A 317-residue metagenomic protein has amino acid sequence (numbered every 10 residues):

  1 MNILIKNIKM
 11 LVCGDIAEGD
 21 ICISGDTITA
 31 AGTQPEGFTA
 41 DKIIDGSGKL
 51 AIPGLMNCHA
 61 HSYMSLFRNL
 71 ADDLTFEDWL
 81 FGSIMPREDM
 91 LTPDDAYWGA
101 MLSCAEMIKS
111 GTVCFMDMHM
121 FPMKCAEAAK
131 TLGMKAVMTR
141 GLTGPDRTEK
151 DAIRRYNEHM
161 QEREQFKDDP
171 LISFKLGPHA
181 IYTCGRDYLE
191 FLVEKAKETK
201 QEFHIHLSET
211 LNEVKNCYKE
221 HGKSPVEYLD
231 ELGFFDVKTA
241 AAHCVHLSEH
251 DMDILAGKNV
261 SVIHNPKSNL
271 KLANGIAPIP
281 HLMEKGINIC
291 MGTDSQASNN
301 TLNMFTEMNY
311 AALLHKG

Functional and structural regions predicted by a protein language model:
M1-F38, K49-L50: N-terminal metal-binding scaffold of metallo-dependent hydrolase/deaminase domains
I3-K6, G37-W79, M101, I108-K109: Replace "His-x-His-based motif
I8, I21, D26, G48 (+10 more regions): Divalent metal-coordination and catalytic microenvironments
R68-M134, R155-D168: Alpha-helical scaffold segments that flank or form the walls of functional sites
T112, M134, K200, N259-V260: A structural motif
K124-V245: Metal-coordinating catalytic core of metallo-dependent amide/deamination hydrolases
E231-K238, P280-G317: His/Asp/Glu-enriched, well-ordered alpha-helical/loop segment that forms or immediately abuts the divalent-metal
K271-A273: Helical hairpin unit composed of two closely spaced alpha helices linked by a short loop
